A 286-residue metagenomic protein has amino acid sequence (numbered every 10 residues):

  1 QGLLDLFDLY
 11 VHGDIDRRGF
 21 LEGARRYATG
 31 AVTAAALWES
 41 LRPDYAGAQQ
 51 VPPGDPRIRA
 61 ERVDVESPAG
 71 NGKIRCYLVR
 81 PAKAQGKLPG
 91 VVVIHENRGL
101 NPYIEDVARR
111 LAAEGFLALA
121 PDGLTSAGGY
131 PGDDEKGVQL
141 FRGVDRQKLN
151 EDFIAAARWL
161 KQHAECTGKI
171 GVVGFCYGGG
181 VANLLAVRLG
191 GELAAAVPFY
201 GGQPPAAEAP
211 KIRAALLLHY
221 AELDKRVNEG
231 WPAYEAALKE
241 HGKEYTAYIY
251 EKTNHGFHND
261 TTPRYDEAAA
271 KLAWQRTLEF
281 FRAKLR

Functional and structural regions predicted by a protein language model:
Q1-G19: N-terminal secretory signal peptides
R17-P43: N-terminal export signals
Q49-A84: N-terminal cap/lid segment of alpha/beta-hydrolase-fold proteins
K87-E96: Short beta-strand element of the alpha/beta-hydrolase
R98, L124-Q147, G256-T261: Cap/lid segment of the alpha/beta-hydrolase catalytic domain
D134-V173, K284-L285: Gly/Ser-rich "nucleophile elbow"/oxyanion-hole loop immediately N-terminal to the catalytic nucleophile in hydrolases
I154-R213: Primarily recognizes the serine-hydrolase "nucleophile elbow" in alpha/beta-hydrolase and SGNH/GDSL folds
L218-Y220: Short beta-strand/loop motif that positions the catalytic acidic residue of the alpha/beta-hydrolase fold
